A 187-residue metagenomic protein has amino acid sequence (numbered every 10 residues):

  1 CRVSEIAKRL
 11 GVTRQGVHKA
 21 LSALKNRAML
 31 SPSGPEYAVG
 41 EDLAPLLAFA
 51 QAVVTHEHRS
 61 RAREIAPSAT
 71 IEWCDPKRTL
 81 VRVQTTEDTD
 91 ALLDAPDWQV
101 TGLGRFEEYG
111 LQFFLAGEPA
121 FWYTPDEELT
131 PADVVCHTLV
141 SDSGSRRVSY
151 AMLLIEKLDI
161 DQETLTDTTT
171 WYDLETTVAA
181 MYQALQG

Functional and structural regions predicted by a protein language model:
C1, D42-R78: Short, amphipathic alpha-helical interaction segments positioned at domain boundaries
V3-G11: A short acidic, leucine-rich amphipathic alpha-helix
G11-N26: Short amphipathic alpha-helical interaction segments
G16, S33-G34, V178: A generic structural-conservation signal
K25-P35: A short, conserved structural fragment
S33-A44: Short, Lys/Arg-rich nucleic-acid/phosphate-binding segment
A62, A66-S68, P76-H137, S141: Polyanion-binding interface signature
L115-G187: Hydrophobic alpha-helical interaction segments
